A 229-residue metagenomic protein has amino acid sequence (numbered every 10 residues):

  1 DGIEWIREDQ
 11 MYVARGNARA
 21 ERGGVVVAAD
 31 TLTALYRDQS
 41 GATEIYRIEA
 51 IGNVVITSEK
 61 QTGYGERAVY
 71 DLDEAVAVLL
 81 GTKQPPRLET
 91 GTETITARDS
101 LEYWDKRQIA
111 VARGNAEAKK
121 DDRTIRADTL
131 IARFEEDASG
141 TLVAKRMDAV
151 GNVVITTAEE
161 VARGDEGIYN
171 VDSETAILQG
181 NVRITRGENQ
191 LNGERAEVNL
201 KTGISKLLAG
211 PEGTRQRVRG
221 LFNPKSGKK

Functional and structural regions predicted by a protein language model:
D1-K229: Mature-chain termini and adjacent capping regions
